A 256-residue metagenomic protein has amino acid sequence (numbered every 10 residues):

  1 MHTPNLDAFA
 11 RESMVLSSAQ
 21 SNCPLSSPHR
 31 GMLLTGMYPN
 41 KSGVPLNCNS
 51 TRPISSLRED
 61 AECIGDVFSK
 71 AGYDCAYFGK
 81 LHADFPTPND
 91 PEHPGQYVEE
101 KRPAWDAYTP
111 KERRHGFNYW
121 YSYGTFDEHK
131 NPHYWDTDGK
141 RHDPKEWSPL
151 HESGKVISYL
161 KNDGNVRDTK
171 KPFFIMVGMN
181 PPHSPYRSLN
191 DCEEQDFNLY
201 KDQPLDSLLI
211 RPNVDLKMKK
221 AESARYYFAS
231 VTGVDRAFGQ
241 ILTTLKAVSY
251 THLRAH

Functional and structural regions predicted by a protein language model:
M1-R254: Formylglycine-dependent sulfatase
